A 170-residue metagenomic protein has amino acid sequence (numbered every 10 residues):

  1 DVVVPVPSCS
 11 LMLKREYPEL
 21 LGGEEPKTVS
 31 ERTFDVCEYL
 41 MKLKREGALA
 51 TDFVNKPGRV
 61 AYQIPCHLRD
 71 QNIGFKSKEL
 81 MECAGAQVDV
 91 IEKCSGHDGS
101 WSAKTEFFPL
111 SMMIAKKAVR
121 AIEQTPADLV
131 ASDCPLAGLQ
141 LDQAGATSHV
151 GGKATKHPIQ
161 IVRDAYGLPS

Functional and structural regions predicted by a protein language model:
D1-S170: Iron-sulfur cluster-binding electron-transfer modules in prokaryotic oxidoreductases
